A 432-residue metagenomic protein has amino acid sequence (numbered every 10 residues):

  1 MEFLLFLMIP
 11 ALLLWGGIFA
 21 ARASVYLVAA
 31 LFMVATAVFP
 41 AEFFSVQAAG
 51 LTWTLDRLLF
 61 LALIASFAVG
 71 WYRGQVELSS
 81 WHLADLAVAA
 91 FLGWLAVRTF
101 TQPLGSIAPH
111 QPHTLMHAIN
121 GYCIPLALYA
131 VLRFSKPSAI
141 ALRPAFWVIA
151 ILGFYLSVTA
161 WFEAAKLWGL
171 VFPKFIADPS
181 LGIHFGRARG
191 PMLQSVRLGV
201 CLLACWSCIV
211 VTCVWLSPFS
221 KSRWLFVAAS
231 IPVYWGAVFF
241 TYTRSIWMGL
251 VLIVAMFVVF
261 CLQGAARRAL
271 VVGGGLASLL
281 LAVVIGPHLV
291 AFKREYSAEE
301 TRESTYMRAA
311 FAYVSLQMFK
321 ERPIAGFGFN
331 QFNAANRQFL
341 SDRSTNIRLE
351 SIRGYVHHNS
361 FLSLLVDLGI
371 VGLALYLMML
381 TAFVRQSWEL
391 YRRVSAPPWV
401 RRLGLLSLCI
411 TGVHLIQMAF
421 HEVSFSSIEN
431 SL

Functional and structural regions predicted by a protein language model:
M1-F100, I140-R143, W147, C213-L225 (+3 more regions): Transmembrane signal-anchor hairpin modules in multi-pass inner-membrane enzymes, especially those that act on
L12-F19, L92-F100, I124-A130, R143-F185 (+4 more regions): Alpha-helical transmembrane segments of multi-pass inner-membrane proteins
V34, P40-V46, N359, S363-L368 (+1 more regions): Membrane helix-loop boundary segments at the extracytoplasmic
L55-L63, L86-G93, A108-F134, G153: Aromatic-anchored transmembrane helix interface
A62-S66, S207, V251-V254, V272-G273 (+2 more regions): Transmembrane alpha-helices of multi-pass inner-membrane enzymes
Q194-V196, W235-A237, L316, I347-S387 (+1 more regions): A conserved mid-to-late transmembrane alpha helix and its immediate loop/hinge that forms the functional core
C213, V259, L368-G412: Hydrophobic transmembrane alpha-helices and their immediate junctions
A298-Y313, G328-L368, L390-R392: Long extracytoplasmic/lumenal interhelical loops at the membrane interface of multi-pass membrane proteins
